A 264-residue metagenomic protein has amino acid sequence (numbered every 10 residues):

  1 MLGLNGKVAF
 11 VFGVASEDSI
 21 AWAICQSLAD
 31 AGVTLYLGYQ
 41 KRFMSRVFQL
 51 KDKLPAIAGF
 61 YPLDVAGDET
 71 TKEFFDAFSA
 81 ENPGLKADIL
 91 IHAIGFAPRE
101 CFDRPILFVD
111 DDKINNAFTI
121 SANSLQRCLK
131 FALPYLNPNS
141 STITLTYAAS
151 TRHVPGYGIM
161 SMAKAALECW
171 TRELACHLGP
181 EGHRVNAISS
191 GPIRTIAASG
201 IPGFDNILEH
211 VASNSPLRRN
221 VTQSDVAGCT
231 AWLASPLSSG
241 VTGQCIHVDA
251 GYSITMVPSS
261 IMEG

Functional and structural regions predicted by a protein language model:
L2-L37: Canonical Rossmann dinucleotide-binding motif of NAD(H)/NADP(H)-dependent dehydrogenases/reductases, specifically
G13-W22, G95-P134, P138-P180, P192-R194 (+1 more regions): Catalytic loop of short-chain dehydrogenase/reductase
L50, P180, S190-S215, T255-G264: A glycine/serine/threonine-rich, flexible loop-to-helix segment that serves as the NAD(P) cofactor-binding "lid"
D52, Y61-N115, P134, G156-I159 (+2 more regions): Conserved mid-core segment of classical short-chain dehydrogenase/reductases
G179, R184, V241-G243: Short, small/polar-rich loop/turn modules that mediate ligand/substrate recognition or access, typified
R184-R194, A234, H247-D249: Conserved SDR Rossmann-fold cofactor-binding beta-strand/turn motif
S215-V226, L237: A conserved structural motif in NAD(P)-dependent oxidoreductases
A231, T242-G264: Short C-terminal tail/terminal secondary-structure segment of NAD(P)H-dependent dehydrogenase/reductase domains
